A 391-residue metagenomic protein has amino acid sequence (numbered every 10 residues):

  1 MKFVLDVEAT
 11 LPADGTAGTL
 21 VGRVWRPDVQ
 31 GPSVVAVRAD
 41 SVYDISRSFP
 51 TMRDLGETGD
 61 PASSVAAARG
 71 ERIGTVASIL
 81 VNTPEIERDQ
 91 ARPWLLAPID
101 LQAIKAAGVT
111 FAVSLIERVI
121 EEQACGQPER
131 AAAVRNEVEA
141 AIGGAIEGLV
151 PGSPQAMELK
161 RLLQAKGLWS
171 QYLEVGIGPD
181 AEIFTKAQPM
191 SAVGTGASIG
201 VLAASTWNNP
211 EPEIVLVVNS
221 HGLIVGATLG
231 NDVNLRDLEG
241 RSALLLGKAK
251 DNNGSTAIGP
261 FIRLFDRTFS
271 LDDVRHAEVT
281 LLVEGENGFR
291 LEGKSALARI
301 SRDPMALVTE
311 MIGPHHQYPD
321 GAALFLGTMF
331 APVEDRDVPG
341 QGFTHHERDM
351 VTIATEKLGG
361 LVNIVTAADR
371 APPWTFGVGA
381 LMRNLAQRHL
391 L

Functional and structural regions predicted by a protein language model:
M1-T19, P27, G31, N234-L391: Catalytic-pocket segment enriched in acidic/His residues
K2-T19, V24-R26, Q30, V37 (+2 more regions): Active-site microenvironments in enzyme catalytic cores
P32-E71: N-terminal cap/recognition module
V34, S41, A103-I104, V215 (+2 more regions): Beta-sheet entry/capping signal
I45-S46, A107, I364: Beta-strand residues in well-ordered beta-sheet regions across diverse protein folds
